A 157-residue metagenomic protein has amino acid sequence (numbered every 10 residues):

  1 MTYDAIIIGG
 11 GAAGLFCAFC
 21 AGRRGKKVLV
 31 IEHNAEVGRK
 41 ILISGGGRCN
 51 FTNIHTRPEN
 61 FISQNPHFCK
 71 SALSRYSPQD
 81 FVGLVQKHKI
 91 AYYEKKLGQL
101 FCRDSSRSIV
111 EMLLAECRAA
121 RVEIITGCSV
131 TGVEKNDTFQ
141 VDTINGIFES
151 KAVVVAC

Functional and structural regions predicted by a protein language model:
Y3-V30: N-terminal Rossmann-like FAD-binding beta1-loop-alpha1 element of flavoenzymes
G14-F16, V37-K40: Short N-terminal binding/cap micro-motifs at the start of the first secondary-structure element
G46-K96: Glycine-rich active-site loop/strand segments that organize a redox cofactor
C69-S77, K96-A115, I125: Short beta-strand to alpha-helix junction loop
R107-S108, M112-C157: Predominantly flavin-linked oxidoreductase catalytic cores and closely associated redox partners
